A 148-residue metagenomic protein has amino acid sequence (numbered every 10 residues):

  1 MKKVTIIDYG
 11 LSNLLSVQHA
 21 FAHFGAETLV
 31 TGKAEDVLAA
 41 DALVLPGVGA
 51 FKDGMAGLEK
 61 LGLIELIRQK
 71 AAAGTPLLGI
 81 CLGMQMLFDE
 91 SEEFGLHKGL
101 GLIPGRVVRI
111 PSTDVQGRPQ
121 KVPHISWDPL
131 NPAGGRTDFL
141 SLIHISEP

Functional and structural regions predicted by a protein language model:
M1-T5: Extreme N-terminal starter segment of soluble prokaryotic enzymes
V17: Divalent-cation-assisted or electrostatically stabilized phosphate/pyrophosphate-binding catalytic cores
E27-T28, V107: Generic structural signal for residues in well-ordered beta-strands
T28-A39: Short acidic low-complexity segments
A42: Short, Asp-centered acidic motifs that coordinate Mg2+ and/or phosphate in catalytic or ligand-binding sites
G49-S126: Cysteine-nucleophile active-site neighborhood
L140-P148: Residue-level detector of conserved catalytic or cofactor/ligand-binding positions in enzyme active sites
